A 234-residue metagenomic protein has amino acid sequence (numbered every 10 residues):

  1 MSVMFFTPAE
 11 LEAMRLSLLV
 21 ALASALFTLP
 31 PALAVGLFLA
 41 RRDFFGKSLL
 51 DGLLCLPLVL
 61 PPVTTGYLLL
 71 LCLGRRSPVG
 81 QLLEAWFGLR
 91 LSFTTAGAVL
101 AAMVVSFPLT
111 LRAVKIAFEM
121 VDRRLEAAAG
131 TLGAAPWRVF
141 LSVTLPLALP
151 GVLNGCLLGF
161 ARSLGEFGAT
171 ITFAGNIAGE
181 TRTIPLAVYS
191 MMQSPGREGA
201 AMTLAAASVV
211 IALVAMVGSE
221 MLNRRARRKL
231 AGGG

Functional and structural regions predicted by a protein language model:
M1-A23, F38-K47, L83-G88, S190-G199: Periplasmic/extracellular loop-to-transmembrane helix junction in inner-membrane transport proteins
M1-A9, F173-G218: Interhelical loop and adjacent transmembrane-helix boundary motif in polytopic membrane transport permeases
V3, G66-M103, F173-A178: Membrane-interfacial helix termini and adjacent extracytoplasmic/periplasmic loops of multi-pass transporters
A23-L54, Y67, A117-E119, R124-L125 (+3 more regions): Transmembrane-helix boundary motif in ABC transporter permease subunits
A25-L33, L37, V63, Y67 (+5 more regions): Hydrophobic positions within alpha-helical transmembrane segments of bacterial inner-membrane proteins
L26, L111-V114, F118, D122 (+1 more regions): Transmembrane alpha-helices
G74-R75, V152-S190: Non-cytoplasmic
R112-E126, G130-T131, A201-G234: C-terminal transmembrane helix and the adjacent membrane-cytosol boundary/short C-terminal tail of inner/organellar
